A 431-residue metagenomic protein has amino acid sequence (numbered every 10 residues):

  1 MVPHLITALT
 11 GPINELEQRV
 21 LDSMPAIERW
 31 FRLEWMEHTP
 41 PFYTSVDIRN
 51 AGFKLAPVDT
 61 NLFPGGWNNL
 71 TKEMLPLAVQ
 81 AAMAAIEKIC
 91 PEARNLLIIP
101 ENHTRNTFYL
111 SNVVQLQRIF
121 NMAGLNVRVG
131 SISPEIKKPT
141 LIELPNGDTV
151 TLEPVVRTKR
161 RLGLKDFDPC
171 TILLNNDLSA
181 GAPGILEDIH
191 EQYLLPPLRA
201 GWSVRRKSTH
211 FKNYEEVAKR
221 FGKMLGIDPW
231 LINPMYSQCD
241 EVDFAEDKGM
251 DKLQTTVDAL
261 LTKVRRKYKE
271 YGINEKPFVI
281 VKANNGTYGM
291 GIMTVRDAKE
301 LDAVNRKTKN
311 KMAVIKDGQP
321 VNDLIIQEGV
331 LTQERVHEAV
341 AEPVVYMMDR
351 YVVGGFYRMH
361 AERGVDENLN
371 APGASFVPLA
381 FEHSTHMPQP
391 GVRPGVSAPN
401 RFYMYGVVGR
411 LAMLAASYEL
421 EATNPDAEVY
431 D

Functional and structural regions predicted by a protein language model:
M1-H38, Q192, A200-G201, R220-W230: Short glycine- and acidic-rich boundary segments immediately preceding or forming the N-terminal edge of structured
V2-L9, W35, F63-L97, H360-D431: C-terminal active-site "lid" helix and adjoining low-complexity regulatory extension at the edge of ATP-using catalytic
H38-W67, K282, G329, A341-R350 (+3 more regions): Conserved metal-phosphate-binding beta-hairpin within the catalytic cores of diverse ATP-dependent phosphoryl-transfer
T39-F42, F120, K165, H337-V340: Short solvent-exposed loop/turn micro-motifs enriched in small/polar/acidic residues
D47-G52, L62-P64, N102, P154-V156 (+6 more regions): Short, flexible loop/turn elements at secondary-structure junctions
K54, T256-F278, N285-M290, R296-L379: Phosphate-binding site of ATP-dependent enzymes
Q80-A81, T104-E275: Conserved N-proximal alpha/beta basic substrate-recognition cap immediately N-terminal to, or forming the N-lobe
N95-I98, I172, V279: Conserved hydrophobic helix-helix packing surfaces used for dimerization/oligomerization
